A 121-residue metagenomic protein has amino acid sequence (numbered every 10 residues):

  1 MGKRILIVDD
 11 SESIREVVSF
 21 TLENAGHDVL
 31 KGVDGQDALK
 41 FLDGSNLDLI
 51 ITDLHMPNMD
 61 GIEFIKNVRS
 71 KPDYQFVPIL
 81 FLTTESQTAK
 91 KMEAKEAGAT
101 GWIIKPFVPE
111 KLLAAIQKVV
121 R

Functional and structural regions predicted by a protein language model:
E16-N24: Charged docking surfaces used in two-component/phosphorelay signaling
G26-V33, F41: Short hydrophobic/Thr-rich beta-strand motif most characteristic of the beta2 strand and flanking loop of CheY-like
S45-I51: Active-site beta3 strand of CheY-like receiver
D53, T83: Active-site residues of response regulator receiver
M56: Receiver (REC) domain active-site loop signature in two-component systems and cognate sites in sensor histidine kinases
T100: Short, glycine/charged-rich "phosphate-handling" switch motifs in NTP-dependent and phosphotransfer domains
F107-I116: C-terminal output helix
